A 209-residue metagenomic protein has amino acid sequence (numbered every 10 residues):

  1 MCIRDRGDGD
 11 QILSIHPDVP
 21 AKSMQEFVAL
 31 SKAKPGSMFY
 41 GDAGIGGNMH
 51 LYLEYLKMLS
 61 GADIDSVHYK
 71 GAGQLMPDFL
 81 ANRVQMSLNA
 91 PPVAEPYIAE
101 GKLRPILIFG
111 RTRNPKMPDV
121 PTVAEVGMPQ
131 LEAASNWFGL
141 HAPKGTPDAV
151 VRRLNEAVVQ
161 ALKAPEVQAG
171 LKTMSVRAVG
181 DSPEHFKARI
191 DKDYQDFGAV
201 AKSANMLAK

Functional and structural regions predicted by a protein language model:
R4-Q74, M86, V123-E125, W137-G170: Hinge/capping helix and adjacent helix->loop/strand transition within the periplasmic-binding protein
H50, Y55-L59, M86-V120, G198: A ligand-binding cleft/hinge motif common to bilobed small-molecule-binding domains
S60-A62, A99-E100, D148-K209: An extracytoplasmic/periplasmic, membrane-proximal ligand-sensing/linker region
Y69, L88-N89, I108, A133 (+1 more regions): Short beta-strand and adjacent tight-turn residues that come in two discontinuous sequence segments and form the edges
L75-M76, A94: Short, hydrophobic alpha-helical packing/hinge segments within bilobed ligand-binding/sensory domains
N114-G139: Active-site-adjacent capping/gating segments
